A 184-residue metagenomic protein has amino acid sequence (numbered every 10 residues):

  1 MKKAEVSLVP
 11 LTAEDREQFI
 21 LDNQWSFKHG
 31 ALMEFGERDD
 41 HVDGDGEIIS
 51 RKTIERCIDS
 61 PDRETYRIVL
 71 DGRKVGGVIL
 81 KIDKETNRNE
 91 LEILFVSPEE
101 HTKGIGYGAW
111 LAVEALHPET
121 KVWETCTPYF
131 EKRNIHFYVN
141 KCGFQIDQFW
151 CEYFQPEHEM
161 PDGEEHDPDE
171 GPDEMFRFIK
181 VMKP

Functional and structural regions predicted by a protein language model:
M1-E17, E34, V181-P184: Conserved N-terminal entry element of GNAT/NAT acetyltransferase domains
F27-I54, R63: Conserved GNAT-fold acetyl-CoA-binding loop/helix
D62-R67, R73-I82, E90, F95: Conserved beta-strand in the GNAT
N87-P98, C126-T127: Conserved acetyl-CoA binding element of GNAT-fold acetyltransferases
I93-V96, T102-A115, N140: Conserved acetyl-CoA-binding loop-helix of GNAT-fold acetyltransferases
L116-Y129: Conserved GNAT acetyl-CoA-binding A-motif
C126-T127, N140-D169: Conserved catalytic-core motifs of GNAT/GCN5-like acyltransferases
G171-R177: Short hydrophobic/aromatic beta-strand or adjacent loop that forms the aromatic wall/cage of a ligand/substrate-binding
